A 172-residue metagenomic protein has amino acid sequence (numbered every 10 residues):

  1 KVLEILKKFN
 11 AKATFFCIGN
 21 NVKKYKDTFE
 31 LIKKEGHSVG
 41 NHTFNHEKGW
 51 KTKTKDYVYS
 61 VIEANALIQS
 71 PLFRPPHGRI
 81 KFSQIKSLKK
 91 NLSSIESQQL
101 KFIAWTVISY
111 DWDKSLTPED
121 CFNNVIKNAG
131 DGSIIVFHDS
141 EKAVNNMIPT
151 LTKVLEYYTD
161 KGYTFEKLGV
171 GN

Functional and structural regions predicted by a protein language model:
K1-S70, T164: Active-site beta->alpha N-cap acidic-glycine motif
E4, D27-K34, Y59, E63-A66 (+3 more regions): Alpha-helical scaffolding segments of alpha/beta enzyme cores, especially the outer helices of TIM-barrel or partial
E4-A13, N21-K24, A143-N172: C-terminal domain-boundary segment and adjacent tail
F16-Y25, E47-K55, R74-F82, Y110-L116 (+1 more regions): Acidic-and-aromatic substrate-binding clefts and catalytic sites of carbohydrate-active enzymes
C17-N20, N41-T43, P75-H77, T106 (+2 more regions): A cross-domain feature marking catalytic cores of carbohydrate-active enzymes and several ubiquitous metabolic/repair
R79, Q84-N128, G162-N172: His/Asp/Glu-enriched short active-site or ligand-binding loop at hydrolase and phosphoryl-transfer sites
